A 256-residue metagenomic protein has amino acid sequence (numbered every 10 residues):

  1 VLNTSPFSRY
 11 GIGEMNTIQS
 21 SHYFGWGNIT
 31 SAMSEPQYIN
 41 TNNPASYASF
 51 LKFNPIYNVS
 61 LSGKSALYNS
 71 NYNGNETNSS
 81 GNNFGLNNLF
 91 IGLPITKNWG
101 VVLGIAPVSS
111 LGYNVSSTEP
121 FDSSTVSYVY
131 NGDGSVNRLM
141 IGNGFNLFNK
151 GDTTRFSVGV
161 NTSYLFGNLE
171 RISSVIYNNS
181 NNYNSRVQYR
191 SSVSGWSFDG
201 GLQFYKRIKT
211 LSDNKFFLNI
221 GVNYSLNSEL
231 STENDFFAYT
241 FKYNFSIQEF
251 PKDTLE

Functional and structural regions predicted by a protein language model:
V1-E256: Subset of outer-membrane beta-barrel
